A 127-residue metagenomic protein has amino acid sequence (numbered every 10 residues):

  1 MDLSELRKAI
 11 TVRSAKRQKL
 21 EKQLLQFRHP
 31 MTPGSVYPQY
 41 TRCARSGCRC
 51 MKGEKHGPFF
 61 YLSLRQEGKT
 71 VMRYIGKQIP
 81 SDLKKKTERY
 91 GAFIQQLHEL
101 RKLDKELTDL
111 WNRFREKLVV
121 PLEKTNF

Functional and structural regions predicted by a protein language model:
M1-F127: A positively charged, amphipathic N-terminal helix/segment that binds anionic biomolecules
